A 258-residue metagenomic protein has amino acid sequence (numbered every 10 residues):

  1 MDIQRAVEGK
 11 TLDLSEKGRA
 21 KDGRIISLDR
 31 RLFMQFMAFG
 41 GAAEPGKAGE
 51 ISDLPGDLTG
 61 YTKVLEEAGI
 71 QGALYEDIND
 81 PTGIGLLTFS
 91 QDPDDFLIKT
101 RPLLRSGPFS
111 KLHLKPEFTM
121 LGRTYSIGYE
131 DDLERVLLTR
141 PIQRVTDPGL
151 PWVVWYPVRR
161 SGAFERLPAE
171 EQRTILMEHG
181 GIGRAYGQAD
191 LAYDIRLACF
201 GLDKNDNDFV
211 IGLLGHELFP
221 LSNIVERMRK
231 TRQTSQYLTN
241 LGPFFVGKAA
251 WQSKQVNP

Functional and structural regions predicted by a protein language model:
M1-E67, P81-T82, S90-K99, L112-A185 (+2 more regions): Short S/T/G/P-rich N-terminal loop/turn motif that feeds into the first structured element of a domain
G23-R24, I70-E76, P141-V145, R196-F200: Catalytic micro-motifs at enzyme active sites that drive phosphoryl/nucleotidyl and oxygen chemistry
G56, E66-G85, D190-L197, N207 (+4 more regions): A cross-kingdom feature marking solvent-exposed beta-strand/loop segments within repeated, beta-rich binding/scaffold
Y75, I98-L103: Mixed-charge, low-complexity intrinsically disordered regions
F89, F200, L213-G215: Short His-Asn-centered micro-motif
F96-T100, L221-I224: Hydrophobic side chains in well-ordered alpha-helices
L103-L112, M228-Y237: A common structural junction motif
D206-G212: Histidine-centered divalent-metal-coordination microenvironment in nucleic-acid enzymes
